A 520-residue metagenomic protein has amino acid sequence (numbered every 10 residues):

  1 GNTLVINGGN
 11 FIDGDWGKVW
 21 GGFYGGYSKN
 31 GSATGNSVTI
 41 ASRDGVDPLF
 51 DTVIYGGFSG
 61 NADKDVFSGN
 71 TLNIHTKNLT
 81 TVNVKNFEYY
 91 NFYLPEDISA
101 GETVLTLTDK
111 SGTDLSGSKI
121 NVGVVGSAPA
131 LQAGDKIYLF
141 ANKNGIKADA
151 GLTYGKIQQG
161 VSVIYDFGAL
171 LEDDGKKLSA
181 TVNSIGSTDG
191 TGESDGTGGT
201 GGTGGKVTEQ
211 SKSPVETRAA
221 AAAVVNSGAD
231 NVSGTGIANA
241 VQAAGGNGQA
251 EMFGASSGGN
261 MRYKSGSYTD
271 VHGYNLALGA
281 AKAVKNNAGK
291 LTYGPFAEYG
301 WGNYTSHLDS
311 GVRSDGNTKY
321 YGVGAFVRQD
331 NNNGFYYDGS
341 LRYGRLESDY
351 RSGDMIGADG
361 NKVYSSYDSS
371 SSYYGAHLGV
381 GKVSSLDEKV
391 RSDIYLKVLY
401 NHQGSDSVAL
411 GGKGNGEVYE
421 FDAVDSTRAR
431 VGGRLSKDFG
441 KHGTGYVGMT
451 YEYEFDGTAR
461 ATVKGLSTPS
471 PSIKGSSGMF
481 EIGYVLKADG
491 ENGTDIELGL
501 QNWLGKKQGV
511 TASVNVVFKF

Functional and structural regions predicted by a protein language model:
G1, W16-T34, D51-S68, E88: Glycine-centered low-complexity coil/loop motifs and glycine-rich tracts, especially the flexible linkers
V5-G9, D13, W20-K29, T39-R43 (+8 more regions): Feature marks extracellular polysaccharide-active and adherence modules
V46-D51, Y55-K136: Extracellular beta-strand/loop-rich repeat segments of large surface/secreted proteins
S187-K206: Ser/Thr/Gly/Pro-rich low-complexity, disordered linker/stalk segments of secreted and cell-surface proteins
G204-E388, E497-K506, T511: Outer membrane beta-barrel translocator domains of Type V secretion systems
S267-Y268, H307-D315, E347-S369, G404-D425 (+1 more regions): Solvent-exposed, glycine/polar-rich loop segments of beta-barrel outer-membrane systems
K382, L399-Q403: Solvent-exposed flexible segments
L386, N415-F520: Outer membrane beta-barrel transmembrane domains
